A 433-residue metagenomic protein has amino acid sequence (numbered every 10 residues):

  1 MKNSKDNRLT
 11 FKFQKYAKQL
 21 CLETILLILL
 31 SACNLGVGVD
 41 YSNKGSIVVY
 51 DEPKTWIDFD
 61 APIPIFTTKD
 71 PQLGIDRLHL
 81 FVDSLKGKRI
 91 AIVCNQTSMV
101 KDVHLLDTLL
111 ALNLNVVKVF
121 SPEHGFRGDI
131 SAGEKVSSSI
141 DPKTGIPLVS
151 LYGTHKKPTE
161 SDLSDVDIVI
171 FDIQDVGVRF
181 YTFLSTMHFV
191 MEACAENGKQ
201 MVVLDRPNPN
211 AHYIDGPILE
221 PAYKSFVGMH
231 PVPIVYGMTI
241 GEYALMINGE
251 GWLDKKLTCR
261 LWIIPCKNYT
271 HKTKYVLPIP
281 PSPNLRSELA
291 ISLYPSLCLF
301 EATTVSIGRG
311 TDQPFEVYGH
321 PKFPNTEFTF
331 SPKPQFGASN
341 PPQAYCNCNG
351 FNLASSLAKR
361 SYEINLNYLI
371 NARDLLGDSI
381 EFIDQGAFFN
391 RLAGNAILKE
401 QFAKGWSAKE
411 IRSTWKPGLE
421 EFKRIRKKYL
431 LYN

Functional and structural regions predicted by a protein language model:
S31-A32: C-terminal motif of bacterial Sec signal peptides marking the signal peptidase cleavage site
V117-H124: Short internal beta-strands
G128-G133, V202-K224: Glycine-rich, charge-decorated loop segments at or immediately adjacent to ligand/cofactor-binding or catalytic sites
V136-D165, V178: Glycine-rich oxoanion-binding loops at beta->alpha junctions
D175-M187: Glycine/threonine-rich flexible loop motifs
K224-Y294: Conserved anion/nucleotide-ligand pocket segment
K267-A344: Glycine-rich, aromatic-lined ligand/substrate-binding cores of catalytic and carbohydrate-binding domains
P314-T414: Conserved functional hotspot residues or short segments at active or partner-binding sites across diverse domains
